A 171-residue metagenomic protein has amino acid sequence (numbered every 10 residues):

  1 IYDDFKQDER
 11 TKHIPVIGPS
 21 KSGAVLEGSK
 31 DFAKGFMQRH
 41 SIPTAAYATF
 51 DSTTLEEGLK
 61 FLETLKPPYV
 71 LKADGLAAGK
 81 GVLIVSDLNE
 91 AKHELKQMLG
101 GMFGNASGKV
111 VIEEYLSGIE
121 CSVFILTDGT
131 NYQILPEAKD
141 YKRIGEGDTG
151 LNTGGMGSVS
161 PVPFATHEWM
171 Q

Functional and structural regions predicted by a protein language model:
I1-S29, S41-S52: A short, GP-enriched loop/loop-strand-helix hinge that lies immediately N-terminal to, or at the N-terminal rim
V16-P19, S41-A48, P68-Y69, F103-K109 (+1 more regions): A short alpha-helix-loop-beta-strand transition element characteristic of N-terminal alpha/beta dinucleotide-binding
S22-E27, A77-A78, K142-I144: Short gly/pro/ser/thr-enriched loop/turn and capping motifs at secondary-structure boundaries
A45, K80, I119-C121: Change "...and in nucleic-acid phosphodiester-cleaving endonucleases..." to "...and in nucleic-acid processing enzymes
E57-G58: Short acidic active-site motifs
K66-D87: Conserved anion/nucleotide-ligand pocket segment
V85-Q171: Internal nucleotide-binding/catalytic subdomain
